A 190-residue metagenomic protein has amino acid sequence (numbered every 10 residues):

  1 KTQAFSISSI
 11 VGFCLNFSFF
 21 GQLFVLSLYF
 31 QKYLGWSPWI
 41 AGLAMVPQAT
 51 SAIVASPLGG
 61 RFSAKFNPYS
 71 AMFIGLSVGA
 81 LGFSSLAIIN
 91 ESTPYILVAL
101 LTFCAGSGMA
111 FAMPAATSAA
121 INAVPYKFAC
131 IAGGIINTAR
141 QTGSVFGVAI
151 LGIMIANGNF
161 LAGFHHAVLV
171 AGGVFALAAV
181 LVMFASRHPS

Functional and structural regions predicted by a protein language model:
K1-P189: 12-transmembrane solute porter fold
